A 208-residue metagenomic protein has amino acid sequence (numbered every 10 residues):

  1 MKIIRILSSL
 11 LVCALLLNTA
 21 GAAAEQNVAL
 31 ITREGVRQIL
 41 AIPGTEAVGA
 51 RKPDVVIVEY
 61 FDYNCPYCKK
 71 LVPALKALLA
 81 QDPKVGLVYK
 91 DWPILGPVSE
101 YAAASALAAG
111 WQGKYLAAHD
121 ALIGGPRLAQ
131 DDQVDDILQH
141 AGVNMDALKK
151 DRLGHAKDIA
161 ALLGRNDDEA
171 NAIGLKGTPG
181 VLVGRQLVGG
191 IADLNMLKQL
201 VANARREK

Functional and structural regions predicted by a protein language model:
K2-L95, K157-I173, G177, A202-K208: Extracytoplasmic thiol/disulfide redox context detector
P93-T178, L182-K208: Cysteine-centric redox/oxidoreductase cores and disulfide-bonded domains
